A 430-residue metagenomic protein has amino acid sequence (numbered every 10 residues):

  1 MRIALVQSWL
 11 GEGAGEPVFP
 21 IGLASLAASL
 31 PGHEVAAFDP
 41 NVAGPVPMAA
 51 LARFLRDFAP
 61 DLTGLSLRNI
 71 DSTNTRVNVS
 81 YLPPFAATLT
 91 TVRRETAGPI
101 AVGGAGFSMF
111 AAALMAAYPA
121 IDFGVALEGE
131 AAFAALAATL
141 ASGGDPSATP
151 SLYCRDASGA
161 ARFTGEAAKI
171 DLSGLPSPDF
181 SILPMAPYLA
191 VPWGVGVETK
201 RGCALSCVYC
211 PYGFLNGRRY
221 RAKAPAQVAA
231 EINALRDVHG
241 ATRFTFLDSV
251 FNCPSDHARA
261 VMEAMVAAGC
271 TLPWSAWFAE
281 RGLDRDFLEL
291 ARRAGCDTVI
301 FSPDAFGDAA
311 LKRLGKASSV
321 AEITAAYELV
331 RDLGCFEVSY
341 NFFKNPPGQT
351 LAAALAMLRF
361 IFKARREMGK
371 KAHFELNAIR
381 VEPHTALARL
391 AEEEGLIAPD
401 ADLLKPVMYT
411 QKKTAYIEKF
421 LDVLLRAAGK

Functional and structural regions predicted by a protein language model:
M1-I3, W9-G11, R155-G196: N-terminal [4Fe-4S]-dependent radical SAM core
R2-G13, D156, L189, E337 (+1 more regions): C-terminal accessory regions of radical SAM enzymes
E12-L23: Glycine- and acidic-residue-enriched helix-capping/strand-helix junction motifs
S29-E166, H384: Glycine-rich beta-alpha loop elements in corrinoid/cobalamin-binding modules across cobalamin-dependent enzymes
N78-T88, R259-A260, K316-E322, A356-M357: Charged helix-capping and loop-helix junction motifs
A111-Y118, F287, G348-F362: Catalytic cores of alpha/beta
A113-A132, R293-T298, F360-L376, I397-L403: Structural recognition of alpha->loop->beta junctions
S173, P178-E337, K344-P346: Radical SAM [4Fe-4S] cluster-binding motif and immediate context
